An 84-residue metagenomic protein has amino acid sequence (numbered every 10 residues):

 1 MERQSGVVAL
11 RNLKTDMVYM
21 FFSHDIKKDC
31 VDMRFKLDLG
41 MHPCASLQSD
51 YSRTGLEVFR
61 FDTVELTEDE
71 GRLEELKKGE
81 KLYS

Functional and structural regions predicted by a protein language model:
M1-S84: Structure-specific nucleic-acid interaction/processing domains
